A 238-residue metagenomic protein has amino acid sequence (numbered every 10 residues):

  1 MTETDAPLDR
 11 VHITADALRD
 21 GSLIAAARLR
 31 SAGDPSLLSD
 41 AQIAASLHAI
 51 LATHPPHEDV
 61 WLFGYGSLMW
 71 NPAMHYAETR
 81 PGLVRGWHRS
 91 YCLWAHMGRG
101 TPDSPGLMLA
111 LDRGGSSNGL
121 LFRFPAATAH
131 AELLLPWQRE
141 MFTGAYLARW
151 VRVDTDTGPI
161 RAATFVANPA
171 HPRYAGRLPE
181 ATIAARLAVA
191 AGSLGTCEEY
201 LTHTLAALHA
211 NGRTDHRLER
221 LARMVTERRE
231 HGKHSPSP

Functional and structural regions predicted by a protein language model:
T2-P238: A glycine-rich, hydrophobic/aromatic-adjacent loop/helix-cap motif
